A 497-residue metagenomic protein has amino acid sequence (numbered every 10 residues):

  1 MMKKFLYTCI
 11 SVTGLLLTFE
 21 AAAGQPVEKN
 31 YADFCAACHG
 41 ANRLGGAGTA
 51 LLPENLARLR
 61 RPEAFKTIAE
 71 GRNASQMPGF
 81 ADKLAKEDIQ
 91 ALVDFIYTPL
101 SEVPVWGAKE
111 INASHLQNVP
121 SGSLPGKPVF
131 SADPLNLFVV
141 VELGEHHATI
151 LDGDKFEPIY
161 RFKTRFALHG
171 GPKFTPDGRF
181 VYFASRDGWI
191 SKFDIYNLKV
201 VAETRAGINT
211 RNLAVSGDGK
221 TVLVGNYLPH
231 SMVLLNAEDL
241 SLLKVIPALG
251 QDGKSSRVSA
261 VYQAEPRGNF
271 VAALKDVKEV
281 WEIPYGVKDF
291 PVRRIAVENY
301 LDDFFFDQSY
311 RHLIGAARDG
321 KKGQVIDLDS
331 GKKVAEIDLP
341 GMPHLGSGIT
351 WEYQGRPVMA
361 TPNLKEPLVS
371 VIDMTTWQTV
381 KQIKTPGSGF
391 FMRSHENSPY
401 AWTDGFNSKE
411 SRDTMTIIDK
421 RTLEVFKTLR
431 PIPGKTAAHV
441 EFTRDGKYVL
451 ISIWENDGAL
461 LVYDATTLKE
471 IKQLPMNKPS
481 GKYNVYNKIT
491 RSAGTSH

Functional and structural regions predicted by a protein language model:
G24, A32, P78-G144: Flexible coil segments in periplasmic/lumen-exposed cytochrome c-class electron-transfer proteins
A37, N42-G46, L51-L100: Extracytoplasmic electron-transfer domains, predominantly the class I c-type cytochrome c fold
V119-K127, L168-K173, N209-G217, K254-Y262 (+5 more regions): Repeated scaffold domains used in trafficking and secretory/extracellular systems, primarily beta-propellers
A132-P134, P176-D177, G217-G219, E265-R267 (+5 more regions): Residue-level detector of Asp-centered blade-edge/turn motifs that repeat once per structural unit in beta-propeller
G153-K155, D194-L198, N236-L240, P284-V287 (+4 more regions): Short loop/turn segments that connect beta-strands within beta-propeller blades
E157-K163, K199-T204, S241-D252, D289-I295 (+4 more regions): A short beta-strand motif characteristic of beta-propeller blades
A206-K278, K288-A296: Asp-box/WD-like beta-propeller blade repeats and closely related beta-sheet repeat scaffolds
S388-G458: Loop/turn-rich, solvent-exposed surfaces of beta-rich toroidal or solenoidal domains
